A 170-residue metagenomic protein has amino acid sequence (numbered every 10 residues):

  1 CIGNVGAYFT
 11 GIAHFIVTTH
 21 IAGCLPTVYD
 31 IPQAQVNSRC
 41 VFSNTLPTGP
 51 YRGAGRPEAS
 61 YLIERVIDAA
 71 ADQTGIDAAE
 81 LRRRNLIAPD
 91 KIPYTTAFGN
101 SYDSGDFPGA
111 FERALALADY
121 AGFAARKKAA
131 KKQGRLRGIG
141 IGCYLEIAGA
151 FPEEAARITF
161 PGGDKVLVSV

Functional and structural regions predicted by a protein language model:
C1-A59, G122, K131-V170: Gly/Pro-rich active-site capping loops and adjacent beta-alpha segments that organize cofactor/substrate pockets
L46-G122: N-terminal leader/propeptide and maturation segments of large enzyme subunits in energy/redox metabolism and hydrolases
K128: Cysteine-centered functional microenvironments
